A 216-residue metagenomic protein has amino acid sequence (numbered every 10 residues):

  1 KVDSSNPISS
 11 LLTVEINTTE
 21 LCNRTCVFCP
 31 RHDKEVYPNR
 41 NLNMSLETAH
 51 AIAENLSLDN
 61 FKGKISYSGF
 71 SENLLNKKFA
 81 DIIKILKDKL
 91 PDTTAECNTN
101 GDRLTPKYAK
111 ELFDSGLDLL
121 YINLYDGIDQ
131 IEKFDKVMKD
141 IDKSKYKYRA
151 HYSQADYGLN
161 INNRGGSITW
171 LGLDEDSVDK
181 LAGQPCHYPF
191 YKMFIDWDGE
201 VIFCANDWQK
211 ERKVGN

Functional and structural regions predicted by a protein language model:
K1-S4: Non-catalytic membrane-proximal stalk/linker segments that position and tether the catalytic domains
I8-D176, K180-P185: Conserved glycine-rich "GG(E/T)P / GGGxP" loop and the immediately following alpha-helix in the radical SAM core
S9-E15, L171-N216: Accessory C-terminal segments flanking Radical SAM cores
